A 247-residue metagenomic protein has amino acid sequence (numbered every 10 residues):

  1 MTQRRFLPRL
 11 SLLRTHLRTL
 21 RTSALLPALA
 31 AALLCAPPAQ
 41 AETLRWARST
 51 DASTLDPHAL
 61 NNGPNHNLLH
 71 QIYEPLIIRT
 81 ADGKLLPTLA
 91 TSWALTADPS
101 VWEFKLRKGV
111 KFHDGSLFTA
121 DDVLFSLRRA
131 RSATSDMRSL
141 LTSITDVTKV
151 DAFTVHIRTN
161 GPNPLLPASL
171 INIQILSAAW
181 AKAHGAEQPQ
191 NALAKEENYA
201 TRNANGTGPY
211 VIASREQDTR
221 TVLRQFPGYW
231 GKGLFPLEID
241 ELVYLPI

Functional and structural regions predicted by a protein language model:
P37-A41: Sec/Tat signal peptide C-region and signal peptidase I cleavage site
E42-D51, T91, V101-E103, V123-L127 (+4 more regions): Short, well-ordered beta-strand elements
A47-A97, R128, N205-T207: N-terminal lobe/hinge region of extracytoplasmic solute-binding protein
T91-D136, V150, H156-R158, L166: Aromatic- and charge-enriched surface segment that lines or borders ligand/interaction sites
S139-P189, S214-E216: Surface-exposed binding/hinge segments that line and control ligand-binding clefts or catalytic entry sites
T142, A152, N205, V243-I247: Short helix-initiation/N-cap motifs at beta->coil->alpha
Q174-L234: Gly/Pro-rich hinge or "lid" segments in bacterial periplasmic/extracellular proteins
G228-I247: Ligand-site clamp/hinge motif
